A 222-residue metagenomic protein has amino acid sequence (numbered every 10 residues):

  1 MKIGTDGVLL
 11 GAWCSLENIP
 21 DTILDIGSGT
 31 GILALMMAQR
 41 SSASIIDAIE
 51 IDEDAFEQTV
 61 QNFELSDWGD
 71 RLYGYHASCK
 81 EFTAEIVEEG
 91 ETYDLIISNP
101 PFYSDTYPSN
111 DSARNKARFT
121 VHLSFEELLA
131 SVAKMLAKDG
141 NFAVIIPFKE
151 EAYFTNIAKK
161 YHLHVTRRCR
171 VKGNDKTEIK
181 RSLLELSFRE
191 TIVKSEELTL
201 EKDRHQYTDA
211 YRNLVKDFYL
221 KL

Functional and structural regions predicted by a protein language model:
M1-E17: S-adenosyl-L-methionine
I3, L123-I179: Conserved Class I SAM-dependent methyltransferase catalytic core
L10, N99, L128, L186: Residue-level signal for inorganic ion chemistry
A12-S109: Conserved SAM/SAH cofactor-binding pocket of Class I
E91, S112-N115, K160-Y161: Glycine-rich, phosphate-binding/catalytic loops in enzymes
P100-E127, S131: Mobile active-site "lid"/loop adjacent to the S-adenosyl-L-methionine
T177-L222: SAM/dcSAM-binding transferase cores
